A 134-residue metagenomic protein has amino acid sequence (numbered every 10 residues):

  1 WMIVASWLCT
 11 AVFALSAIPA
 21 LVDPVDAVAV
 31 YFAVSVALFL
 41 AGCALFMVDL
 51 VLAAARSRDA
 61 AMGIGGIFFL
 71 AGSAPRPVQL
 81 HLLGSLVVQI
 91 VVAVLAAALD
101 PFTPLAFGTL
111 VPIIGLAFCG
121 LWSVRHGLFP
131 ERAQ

Functional and structural regions predicted by a protein language model:
W1-A41, L82-S85, I90-A98: Long, highly hydrophobic alpha-helical transmembrane signal-anchor segments
A17, F46-D49, G120: Structural signal for membrane-spanning alpha-helices in multi-pass inner-membrane proteins, emphasizing helix cores
A20-P24, A53-A60, D100, V124-E131: Perimembrane helix-loop junctions in membrane proteins
A44-G65: Membrane-water interface of transmembrane alpha-helices
G63-V88: Short membrane-interface loop/juxtamembrane segments of multi-pass integral membrane proteins
A98-L105: Transmembrane helix interruption/hinge and helix-loop junction motifs
F107-Q134: Alpha-helical transmembrane segments and their immediate juxtamembrane interface regions
